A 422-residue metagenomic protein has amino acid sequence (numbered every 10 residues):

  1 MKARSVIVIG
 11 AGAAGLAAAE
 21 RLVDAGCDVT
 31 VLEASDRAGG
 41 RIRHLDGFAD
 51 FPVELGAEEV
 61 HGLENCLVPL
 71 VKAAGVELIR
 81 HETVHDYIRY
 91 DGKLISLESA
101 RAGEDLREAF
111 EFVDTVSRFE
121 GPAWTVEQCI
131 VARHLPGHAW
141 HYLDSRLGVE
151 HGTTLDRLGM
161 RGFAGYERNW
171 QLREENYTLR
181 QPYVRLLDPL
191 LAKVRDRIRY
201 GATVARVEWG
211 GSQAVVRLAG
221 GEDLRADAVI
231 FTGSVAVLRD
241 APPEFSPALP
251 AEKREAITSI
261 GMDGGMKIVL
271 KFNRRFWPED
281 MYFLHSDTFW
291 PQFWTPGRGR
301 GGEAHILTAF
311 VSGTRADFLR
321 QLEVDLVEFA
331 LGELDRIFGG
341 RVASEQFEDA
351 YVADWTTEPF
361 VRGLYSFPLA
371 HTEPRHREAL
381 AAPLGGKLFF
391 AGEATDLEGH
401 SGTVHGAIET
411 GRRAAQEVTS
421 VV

Functional and structural regions predicted by a protein language model:
M1-V422: FAD-dinucleotide binding site
